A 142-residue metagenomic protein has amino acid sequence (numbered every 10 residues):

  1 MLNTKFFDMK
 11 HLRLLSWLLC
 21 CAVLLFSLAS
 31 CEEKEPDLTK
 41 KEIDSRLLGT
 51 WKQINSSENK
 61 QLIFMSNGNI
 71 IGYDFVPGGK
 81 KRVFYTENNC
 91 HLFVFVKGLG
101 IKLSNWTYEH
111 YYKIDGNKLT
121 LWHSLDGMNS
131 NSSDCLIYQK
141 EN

Functional and structural regions predicted by a protein language model:
T4-L18: Bacterial N-terminal signal peptides that target proteins for export
M9, C31-E32: Terminal processing/anchoring signals of secreted or surface-associated proteins and related intramolecular
F26-S30: C-terminal motif of bacterial Sec signal peptides marking the signal peptidase cleavage site
E35-K52: N-terminal helix-cap/turn-to-beta initiation motif at the start of protein domains
I54-I63, I71-C135: Contiguous, well-ordered beta-strand patches that form the walls/edges of small beta-barrel/beta-sandwich domains
D134-N142: Short, low-complexity, Pro/Ser/Thr/Gly-rich segments in the mature regions of secreted, periplasmic
